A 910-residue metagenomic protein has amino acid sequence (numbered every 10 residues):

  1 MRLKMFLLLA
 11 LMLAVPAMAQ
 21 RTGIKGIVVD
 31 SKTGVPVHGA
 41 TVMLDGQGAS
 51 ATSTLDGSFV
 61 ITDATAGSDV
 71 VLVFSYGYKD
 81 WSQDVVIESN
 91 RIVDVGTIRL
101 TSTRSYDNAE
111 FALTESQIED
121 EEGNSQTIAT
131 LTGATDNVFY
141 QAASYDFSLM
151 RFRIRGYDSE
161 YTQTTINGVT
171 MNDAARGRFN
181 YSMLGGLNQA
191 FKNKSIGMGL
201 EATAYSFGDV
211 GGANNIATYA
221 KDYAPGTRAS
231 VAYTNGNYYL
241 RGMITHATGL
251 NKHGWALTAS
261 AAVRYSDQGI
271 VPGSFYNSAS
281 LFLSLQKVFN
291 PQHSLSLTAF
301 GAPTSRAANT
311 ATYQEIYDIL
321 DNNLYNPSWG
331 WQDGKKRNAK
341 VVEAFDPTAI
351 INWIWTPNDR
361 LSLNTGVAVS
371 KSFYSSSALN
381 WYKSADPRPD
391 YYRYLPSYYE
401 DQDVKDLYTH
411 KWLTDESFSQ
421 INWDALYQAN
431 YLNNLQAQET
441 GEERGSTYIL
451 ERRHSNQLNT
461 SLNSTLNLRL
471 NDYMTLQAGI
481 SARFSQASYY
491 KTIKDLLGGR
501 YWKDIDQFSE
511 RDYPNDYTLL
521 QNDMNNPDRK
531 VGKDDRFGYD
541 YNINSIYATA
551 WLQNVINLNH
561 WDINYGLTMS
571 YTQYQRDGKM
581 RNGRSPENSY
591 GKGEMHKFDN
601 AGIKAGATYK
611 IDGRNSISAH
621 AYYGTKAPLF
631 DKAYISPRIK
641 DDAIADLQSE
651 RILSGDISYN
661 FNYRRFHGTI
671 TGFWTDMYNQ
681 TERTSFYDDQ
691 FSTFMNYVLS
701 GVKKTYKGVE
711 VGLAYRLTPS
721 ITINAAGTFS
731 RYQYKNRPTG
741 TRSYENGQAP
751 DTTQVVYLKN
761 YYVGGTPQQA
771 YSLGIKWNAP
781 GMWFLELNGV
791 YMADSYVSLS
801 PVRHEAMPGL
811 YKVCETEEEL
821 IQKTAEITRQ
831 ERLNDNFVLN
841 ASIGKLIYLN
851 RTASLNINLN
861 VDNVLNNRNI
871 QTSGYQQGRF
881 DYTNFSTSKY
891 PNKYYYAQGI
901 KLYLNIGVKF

Functional and structural regions predicted by a protein language model:
V138-A142, V169-L200, I216-Y223, Y325: Short acidic/polar hinge/loop motifs at secondary-structure boundaries that mediate gating or recognition
I196-T203, G212-G249, A261-P272, N788: Short strand-turn segments of transmembrane beta-barrel domains in outer membranes, especially the first one or two
Q286, S294-N352, S375-E451, N515-K533 (+1 more regions): Acidic/polar loop-and-plug regions of large Gram-negative outer-membrane beta-barrel proteins
S305-A307, A311-I316, L520-Q521, N525-K530 (+10 more regions): Surface-exposed extracellular loop regions of Gram-negative outer-membrane beta-barrel proteins, predominantly
L324-T348, N352, I543, G593-G602 (+7 more regions): Outer-membrane beta-barrel signature, preferentially recognizing the C-terminal barrel domain of Gram-negative
I449, T475-D612, P637, T739: Signature of Gram-negative outer-membrane beta-barrel scaffolds
W674-D676, Y697-V802, G907: Gram-negative outer-membrane beta-barrel transporters
M677, I723, Y791-C814, K845-F910: C-terminal beta-signal and adjacent terminal beta-strands/loops of Gram-negative outer-membrane beta-barrel proteins
